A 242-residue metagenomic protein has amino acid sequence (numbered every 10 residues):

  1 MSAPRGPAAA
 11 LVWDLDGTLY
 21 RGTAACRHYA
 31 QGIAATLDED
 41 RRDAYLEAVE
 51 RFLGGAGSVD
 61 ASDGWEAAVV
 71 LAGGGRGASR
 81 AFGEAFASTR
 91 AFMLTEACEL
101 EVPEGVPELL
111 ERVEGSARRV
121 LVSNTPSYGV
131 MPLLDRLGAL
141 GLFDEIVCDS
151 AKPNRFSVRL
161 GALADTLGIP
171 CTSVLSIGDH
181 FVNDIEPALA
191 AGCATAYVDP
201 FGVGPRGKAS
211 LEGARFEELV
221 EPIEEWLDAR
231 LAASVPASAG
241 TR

Functional and structural regions predicted by a protein language model:
M1-A9, P107-E111, A117-V120, T125-R242: Asp-based, Mg2+/Mn2+-dependent phosphohydrolase catalytic module
S2-A48: Active-site neighborhood of HAD-like aspartate-dependent phosphohydrolases
T36-D40, G75-S79, L140, P170: Short coil/loop linkers at secondary-structure junctions
R41, V59, I177: Thr-Gly-centered strand-to-loop micro-motif
A48-L94, P107, E111: A metal-dependent, Asp-based hydrolase signature
E99-L109: A short, well-structured juxtamembrane/interface segment
